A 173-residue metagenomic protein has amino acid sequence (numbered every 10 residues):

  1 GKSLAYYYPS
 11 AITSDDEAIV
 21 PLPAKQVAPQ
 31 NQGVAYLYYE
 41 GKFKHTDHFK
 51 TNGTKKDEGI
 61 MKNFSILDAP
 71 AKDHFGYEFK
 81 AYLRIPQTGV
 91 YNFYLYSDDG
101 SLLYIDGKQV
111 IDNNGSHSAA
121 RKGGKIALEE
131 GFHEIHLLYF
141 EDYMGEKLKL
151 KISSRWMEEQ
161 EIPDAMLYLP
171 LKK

Functional and structural regions predicted by a protein language model:
G1: Gly/His-enriched, cation/cofactor- and phosphate-binding structural elements
L4-N92, Y96-K173: Extracellular/secretory pathway-exposed regions associated with glycan biology
